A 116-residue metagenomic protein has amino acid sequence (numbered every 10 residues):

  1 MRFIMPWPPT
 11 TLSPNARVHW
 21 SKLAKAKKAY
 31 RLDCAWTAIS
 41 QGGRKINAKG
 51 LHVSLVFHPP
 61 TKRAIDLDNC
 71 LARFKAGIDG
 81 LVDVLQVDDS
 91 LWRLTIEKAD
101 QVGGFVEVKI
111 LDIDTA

Functional and structural regions predicted by a protein language model:
M1-A116: Catalytic phosphate/metal-binding cores of nucleic-acid and nucleotide-processing enzymes, i.e., regions that mediate
